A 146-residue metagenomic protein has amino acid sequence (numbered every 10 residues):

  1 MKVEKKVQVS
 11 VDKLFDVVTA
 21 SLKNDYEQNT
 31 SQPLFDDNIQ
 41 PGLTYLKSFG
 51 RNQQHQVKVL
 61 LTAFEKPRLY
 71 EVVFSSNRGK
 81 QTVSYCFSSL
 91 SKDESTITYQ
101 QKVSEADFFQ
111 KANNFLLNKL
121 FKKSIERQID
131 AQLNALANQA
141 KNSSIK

Functional and structural regions predicted by a protein language model:
M1-D12, N134, N138-K146: Short, Lys/Arg-enriched, disordered terminal segments
M1-I39: Hydrophobic ligand-binding cavity/cleft-lining segments
M1-K6, T44, Q56, L69 (+2 more regions): Intrinsic-disorder/low-complexity, polar/charged segments enriched in Ser/Thr/Lys/Arg/Asp/Glu/Gln
E4-Q8, L60, C86: Generic structural detector for well-ordered beta-strands
L14-V18, L61, V72, I97-Y99 (+1 more regions): Hydrophobic pocket/interface hotspot
L22, F121, I125-K141: Short amphipathic alpha-helical signal-transduction/dimerization elements
P33-R78, A131, N138-K146: Glycine-rich portal/gate segments that line the openings of hydrophobic small-molecule binding cavities
S75-R127: Beta-strand/loop substructures that line and gate deep hydrophobic ligand-binding cavities in soluble
